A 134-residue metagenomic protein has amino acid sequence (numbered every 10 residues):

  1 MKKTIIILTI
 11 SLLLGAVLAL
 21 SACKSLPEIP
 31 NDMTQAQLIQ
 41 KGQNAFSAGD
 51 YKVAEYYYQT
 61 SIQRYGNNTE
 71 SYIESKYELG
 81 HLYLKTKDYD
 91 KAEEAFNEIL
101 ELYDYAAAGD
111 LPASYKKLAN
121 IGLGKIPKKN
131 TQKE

Functional and structural regions predicted by a protein language model:
M1-C23: Sec-dependent bacterial lipoprotein signal peptides
A19-K41: Bacterial Sec signal peptide processing site at the extreme N-terminus
M33, S71, A108-L118: Structural signature of alpha-solenoid helical repeat junctions
